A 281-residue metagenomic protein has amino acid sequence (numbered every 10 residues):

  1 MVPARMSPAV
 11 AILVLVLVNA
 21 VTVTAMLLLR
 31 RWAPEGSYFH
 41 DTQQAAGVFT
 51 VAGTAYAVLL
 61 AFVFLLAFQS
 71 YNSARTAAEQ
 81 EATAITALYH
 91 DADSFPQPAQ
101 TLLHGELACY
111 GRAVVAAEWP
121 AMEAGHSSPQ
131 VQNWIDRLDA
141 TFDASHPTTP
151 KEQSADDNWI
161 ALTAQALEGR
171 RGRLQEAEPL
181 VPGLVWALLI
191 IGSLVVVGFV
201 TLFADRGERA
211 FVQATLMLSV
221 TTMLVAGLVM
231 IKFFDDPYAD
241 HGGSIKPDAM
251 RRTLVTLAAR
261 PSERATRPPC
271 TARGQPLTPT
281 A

Functional and structural regions predicted by a protein language model:
V2-E35, Q175-P269: Alpha-helical transmembrane anchor segments
S37-A45, E81-A82, L88: Membrane-interface amphipathic/juxtamembrane segments adjacent to transmembrane helices
T42-L65: Membrane-embedded hydrophobic alpha-helical segments
V58-E79, D235: Transmembrane signal-anchor/signal-peptide helices with a preference for the extracytoplasmic
A78-S94, I245-A259: Short extracytoplasmic/periplasmic juxtamembrane "stem" segments immediately C-terminal to an N-terminal membrane anchor
Q80, A87-E178: Structured inter-helical modules in multipass membrane proteins
P279-A281: Short, solvent-exposed mixed-charge patches
